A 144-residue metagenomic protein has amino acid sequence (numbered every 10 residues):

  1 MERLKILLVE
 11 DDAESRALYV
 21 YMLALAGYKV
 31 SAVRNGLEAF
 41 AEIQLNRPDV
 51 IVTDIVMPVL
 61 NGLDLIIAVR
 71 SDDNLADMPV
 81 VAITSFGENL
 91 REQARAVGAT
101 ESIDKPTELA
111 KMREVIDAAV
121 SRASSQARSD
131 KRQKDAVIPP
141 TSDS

Functional and structural regions predicted by a protein language model:
E10: Conserved acidic carboxylate
A17-L25: Charged docking surfaces used in two-component/phosphorelay signaling
G27-R34, E42: Short hydrophobic/Thr-rich beta-strand motif most characteristic of the beta2 strand and flanking loop of CheY-like
N35-E38, N61-I67: Acidic catalytic/metal-coordinating carboxylates
N46-V52: Active-site beta3 strand of CheY-like receiver
M57: Receiver (REC) domain active-site loop signature in two-component systems and cognate sites in sensor histidine kinases
D64, F86-D104, K111-E114: Alpha4 helix (beta4-alpha4-beta5 surface) of REC/receiver domains from two-component response regulators
